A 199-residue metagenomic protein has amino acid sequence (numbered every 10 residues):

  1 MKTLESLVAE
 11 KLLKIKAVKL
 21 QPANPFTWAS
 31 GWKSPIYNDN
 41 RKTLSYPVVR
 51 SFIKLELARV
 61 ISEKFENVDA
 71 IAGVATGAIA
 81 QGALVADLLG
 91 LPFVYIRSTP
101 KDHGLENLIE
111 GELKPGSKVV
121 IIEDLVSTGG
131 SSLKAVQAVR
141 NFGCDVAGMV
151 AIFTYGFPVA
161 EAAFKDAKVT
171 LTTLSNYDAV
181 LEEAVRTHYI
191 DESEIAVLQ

Functional and structural regions predicted by a protein language model:
M1-F65: Active-site-facing substrate-recognition patch
K2-K14, Q137-Q199: PRPP-dependent phosphoribosyltransferase catalytic core
G31, I71, F93: Conserved hydrophobic/aromatic pocket- or pore-lining residues that grip, position, or stack substrates in active sites
L57-D69, V136-F142: Phosphate/pyrophosphate-binding loops at sites that engage ATP/ADP/AMP, CoA/4′-phosphopantetheine, polyphosphate
E66-A75, V150: Short glycine-rich phosphate-binding loop at a beta-alpha junction
D69, S117, A147: Conserved acidic residues
T76, G82-V120, T128-K134: Short, glycine/charge-rich flexible loops or terminal/linker lids adjacent to PRPP-binding catalytic cores
